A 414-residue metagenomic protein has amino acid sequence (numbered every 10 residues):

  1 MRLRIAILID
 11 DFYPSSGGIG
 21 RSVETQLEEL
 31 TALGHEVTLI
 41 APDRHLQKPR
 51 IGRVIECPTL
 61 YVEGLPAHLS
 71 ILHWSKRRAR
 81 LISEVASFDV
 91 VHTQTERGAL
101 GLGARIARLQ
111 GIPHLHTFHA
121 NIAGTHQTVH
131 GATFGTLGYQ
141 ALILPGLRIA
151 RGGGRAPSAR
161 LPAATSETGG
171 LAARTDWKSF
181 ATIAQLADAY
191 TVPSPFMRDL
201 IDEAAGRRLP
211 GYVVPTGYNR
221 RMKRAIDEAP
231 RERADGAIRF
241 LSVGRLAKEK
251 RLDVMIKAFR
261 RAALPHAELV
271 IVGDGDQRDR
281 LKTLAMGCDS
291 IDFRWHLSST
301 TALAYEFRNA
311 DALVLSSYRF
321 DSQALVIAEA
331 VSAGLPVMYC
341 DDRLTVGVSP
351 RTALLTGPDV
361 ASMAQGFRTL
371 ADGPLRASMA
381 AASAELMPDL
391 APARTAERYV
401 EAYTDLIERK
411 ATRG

Functional and structural regions predicted by a protein language model:
D89, D188, R308-S322: Acidic donor-binding loop of glycosyltransferase active sites
Y139, I143-I226, D235: Donor nucleotide-sugar binding/catalytic pocket of nucleotide-sugar-dependent glycosyltransferases
A184, H296, Y305-A310, Y399: Short alpha-helical donor nucleotide-sugar binding micro-motif in glycosyltransferases
T191, P230-F259, V270: Conserved donor-binding/catalytic core segment of Leloir-type glycosyltransferases
D279-S298, A312: Nucleotide-activated donor-binding/catalytic signature segment of Leloir-type glycosyltransferases, i.e., the conserved
I327, S332-Y339: Short hydrophobic beta-strand element within catalytic cores of glycosyltransferases and related nucleotide-activated
P350-A361, R368-P374: Conserved acidic donor-binding segment of nucleotide-sugar-dependent glycosyltransferases
L375-L390, E401: A short, well-ordered alpha-helix in the C-terminal region of glycosyltransferases
